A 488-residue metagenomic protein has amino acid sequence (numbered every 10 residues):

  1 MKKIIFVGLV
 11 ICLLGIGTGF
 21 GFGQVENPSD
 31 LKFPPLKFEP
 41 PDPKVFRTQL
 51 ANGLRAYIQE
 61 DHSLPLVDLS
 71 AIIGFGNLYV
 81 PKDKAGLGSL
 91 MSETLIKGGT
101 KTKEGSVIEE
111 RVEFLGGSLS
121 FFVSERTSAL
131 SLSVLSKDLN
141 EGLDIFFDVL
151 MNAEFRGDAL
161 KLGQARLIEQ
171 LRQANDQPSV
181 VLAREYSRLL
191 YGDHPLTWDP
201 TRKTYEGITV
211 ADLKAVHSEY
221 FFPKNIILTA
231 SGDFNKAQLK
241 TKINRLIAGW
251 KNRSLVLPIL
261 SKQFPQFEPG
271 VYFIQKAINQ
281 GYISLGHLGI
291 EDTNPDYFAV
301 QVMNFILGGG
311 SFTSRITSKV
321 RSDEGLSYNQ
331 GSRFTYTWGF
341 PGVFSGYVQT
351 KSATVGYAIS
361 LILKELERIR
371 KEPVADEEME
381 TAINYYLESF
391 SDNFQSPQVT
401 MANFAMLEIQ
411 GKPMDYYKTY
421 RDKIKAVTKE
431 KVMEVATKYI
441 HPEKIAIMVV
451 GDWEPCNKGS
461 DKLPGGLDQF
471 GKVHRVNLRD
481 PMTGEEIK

Functional and structural regions predicted by a protein language model:
V7-G17: Bacterial N-terminal signal peptides
V25-E26, D30-F33, I227-E291, G451-K488: An aromatic/glycine/proline-enriched structural segment found at the starts of mature extracellular/organellar domains
V25-P28, K32-F33, K103, V107-V216 (+4 more regions): Acidic/histidine-enriched segments that form metal/cofactor-coordinating and catalytic pocket/exosite environments
P28-R47, S187-I226, S254, P258-Q263 (+4 more regions): Histidine-acidic residue clusters that define the catalytic metal-binding segment of zinc metallopeptidase domains
S70-L132, D176, P195-D199, G310-Y328 (+1 more regions): M16/MPP (pitrilysin/insulinase) zinc-metallopeptidase core fold and M16-derived inactive scaffolds
K97-T102, L132-Q164, G310-S311, G331 (+2 more regions): M16/insulysin-pitrilysin zinc metalloprotease superfamily fold
R166-R184, K262-G281, S318-S327, E372-K425 (+2 more regions): Short acidic/His-enriched helical or mixed secondary-structure segments at domain edges of catalytic enzymes and some
R184, V210-L246, K444-I445: Non-catalytic, conformational "gating/processing" segments within enzyme and secreted inhibitor domains
